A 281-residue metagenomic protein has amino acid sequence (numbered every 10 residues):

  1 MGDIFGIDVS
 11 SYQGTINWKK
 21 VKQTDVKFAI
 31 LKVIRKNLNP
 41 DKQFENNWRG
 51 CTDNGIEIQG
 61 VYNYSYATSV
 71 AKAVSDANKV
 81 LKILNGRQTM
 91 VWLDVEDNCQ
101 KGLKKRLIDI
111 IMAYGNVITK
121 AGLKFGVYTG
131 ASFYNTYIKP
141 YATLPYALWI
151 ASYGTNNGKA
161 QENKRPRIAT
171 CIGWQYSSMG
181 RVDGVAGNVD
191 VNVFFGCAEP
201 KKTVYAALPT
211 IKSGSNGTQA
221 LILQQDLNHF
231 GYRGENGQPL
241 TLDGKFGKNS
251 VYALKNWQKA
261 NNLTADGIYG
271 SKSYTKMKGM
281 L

Functional and structural regions predicted by a protein language model:
M1-L123: Substrate-binding cleft of extracellular glycoside hydrolase catalytic domains
M1-Q13, Y141-A206: Functionally critical loop-and-helix segments that line ligand-binding/catalytic clefts of soluble enzyme domains
S10, P200-G244: Acidic, Ser/Thr/Pro/Gly-enriched interdomain connector segments
D25, V33, T52-G55, L84 (+6 more regions): Sec/Tat-exported extracytoplasmic proteins
I118-N135: Aromatic-lined carbohydrate-recognition surfaces of secreted/lumenal glycan-active proteins
F133-T143: Glycine-rich, charge-decorated loop segments at or immediately adjacent to ligand/cofactor-binding or catalytic sites
L254: Conserved hydrophobic/aromatic packing and binding residues within compact polymer-binding modules
